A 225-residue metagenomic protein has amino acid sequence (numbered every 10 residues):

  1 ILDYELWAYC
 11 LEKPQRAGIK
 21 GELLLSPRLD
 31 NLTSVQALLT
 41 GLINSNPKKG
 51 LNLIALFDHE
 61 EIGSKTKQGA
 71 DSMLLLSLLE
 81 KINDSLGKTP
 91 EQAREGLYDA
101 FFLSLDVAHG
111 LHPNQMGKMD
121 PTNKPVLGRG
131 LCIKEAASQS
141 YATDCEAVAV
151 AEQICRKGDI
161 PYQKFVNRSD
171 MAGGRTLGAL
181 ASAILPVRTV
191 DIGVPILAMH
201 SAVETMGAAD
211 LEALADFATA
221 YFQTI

Functional and structural regions predicted by a protein language model:
I1-E5, K48-I54, L86-D99, C155-S169 (+1 more regions): Flexible, glycine/charged-enriched surface loops at secondary-structure junctions
I1-W7, N31-Q36: Active-site pocket-lining segments that scaffold enzyme catalytic pockets across diverse folds
E5-G18, R188-G193: Active-site-adjacent bridging/hinge elements
E12-R94: Acidic, glycine-rich loop-and-beta core segments that form the ion-binding/anion-interacting portion of active sites
D30-A37, A147, L177, R188 (+2 more regions): Catalytic-loop motifs flanking and including active-site residues across diverse enzymes
T40-L56, L74, K81, V194-I225: His/Asp/Glu-rich mid-to-C-terminal helical/loop segments that flank catalytic regions of hydrolases
K67-G130, K134: A glycine- and small/hydrophobic-rich beta-loop-beta segment that serves as a flexible "lid/hinge" or phosphate-binding
A108, H112-V203: Active-site-adjacent substrate-binding region of metalloamidase/peptidase-like peptide-processing proteins
